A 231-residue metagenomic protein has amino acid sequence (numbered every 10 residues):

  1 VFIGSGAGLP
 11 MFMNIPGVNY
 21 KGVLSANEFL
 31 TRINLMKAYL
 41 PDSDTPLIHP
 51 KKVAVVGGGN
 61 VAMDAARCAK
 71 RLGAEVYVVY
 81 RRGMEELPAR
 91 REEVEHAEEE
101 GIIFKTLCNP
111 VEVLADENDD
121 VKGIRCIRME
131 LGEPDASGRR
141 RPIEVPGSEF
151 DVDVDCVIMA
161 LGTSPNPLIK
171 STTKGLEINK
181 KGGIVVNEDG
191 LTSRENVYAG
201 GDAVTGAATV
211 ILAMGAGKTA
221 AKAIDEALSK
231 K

Functional and structural regions predicted by a protein language model:
V1, I124-M129, E149-F150, D155-V157: AMP-binding/adenylate-forming core of the ANL superfamily
V1-G6, A54-V56, V154-G162: Short hydrophobic core segments
P10, A38-A74: Rossmann-like NAD(P)H-binding beta-loop-alpha module
N19-P50, P134-A207: FAD-site-proximal beta/loop scaffold in flavoenzymes
G58, R81-G83, A115, D202: Cofactor-binding loop segments of dinucleotide-utilizing enzymes, especially the Rossmann-like FAD- and NAD(P)+-binding
A65, A203-K230: A conserved FAD-binding loop/helix module that cradles the flavin
A66-E112: Rossmann-like dinucleotide-binding cores of NAD(P)H-dependent redox enzymes
L107-D120, M129-G132: A conserved short coil-to-beta-strand element within the FAD-binding core of flavoproteins
